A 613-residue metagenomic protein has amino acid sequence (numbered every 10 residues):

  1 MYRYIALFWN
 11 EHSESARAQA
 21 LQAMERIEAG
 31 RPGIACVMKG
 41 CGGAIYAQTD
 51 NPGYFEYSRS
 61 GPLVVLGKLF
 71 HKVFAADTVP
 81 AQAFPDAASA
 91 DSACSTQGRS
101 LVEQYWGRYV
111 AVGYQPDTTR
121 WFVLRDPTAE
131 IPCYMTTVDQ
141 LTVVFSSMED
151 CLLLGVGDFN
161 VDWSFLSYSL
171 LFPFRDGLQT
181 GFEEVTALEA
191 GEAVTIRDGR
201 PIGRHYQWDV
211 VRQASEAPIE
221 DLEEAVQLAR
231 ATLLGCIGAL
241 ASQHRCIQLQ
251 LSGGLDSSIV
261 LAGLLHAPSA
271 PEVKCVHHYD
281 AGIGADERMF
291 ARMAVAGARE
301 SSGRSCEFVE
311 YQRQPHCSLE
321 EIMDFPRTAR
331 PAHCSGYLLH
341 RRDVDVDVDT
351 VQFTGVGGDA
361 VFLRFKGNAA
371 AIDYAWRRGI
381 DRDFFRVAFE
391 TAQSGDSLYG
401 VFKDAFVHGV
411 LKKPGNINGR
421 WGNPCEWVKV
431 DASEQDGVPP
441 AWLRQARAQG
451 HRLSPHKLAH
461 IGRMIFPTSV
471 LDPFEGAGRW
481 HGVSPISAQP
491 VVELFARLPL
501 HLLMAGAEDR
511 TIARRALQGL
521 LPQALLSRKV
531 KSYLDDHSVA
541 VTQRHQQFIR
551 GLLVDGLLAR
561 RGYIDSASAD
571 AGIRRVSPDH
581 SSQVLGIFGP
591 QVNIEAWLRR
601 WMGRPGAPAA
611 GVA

Functional and structural regions predicted by a protein language model:
M1, F8-R17, P32, T119-F122 (+9 more regions): ATP-dependent adenylate-handling active sites, centered on carboxylate activation for C-N bond formation
M1, V37-G40, A47-T49, V102-W106 (+3 more regions): A short catalytic or substrate-binding loop motif that flags glycine-/basic-rich loops and adjacent residues that bind
R3-E11, A75-V79, P116-E220: N-terminal segments that mediate ammonia production and transfer in glutamine-dependent amidotransferase systems
G42-Q48, G61-F74, R120-R125, Y134-M135 (+5 more regions): Short hydrophobic-aromatic micro-motifs
V64-T128, V226-Q243, L249-Q250: Conserved short alpha-helical segments that host acidic/polar catalytic motifs at enzyme active sites
S100-V102, V156-S164, A446-A459, A507-E508 (+2 more regions): Structural motif
F165-R175, L339, L458-S469, P473 (+1 more regions): Short, hydrophobic/amphipathic alpha-helical patches that form generic packing surfaces within helical domains
K366, Q523-S581: PAPS-dependent sulfotransferase catalytic core
